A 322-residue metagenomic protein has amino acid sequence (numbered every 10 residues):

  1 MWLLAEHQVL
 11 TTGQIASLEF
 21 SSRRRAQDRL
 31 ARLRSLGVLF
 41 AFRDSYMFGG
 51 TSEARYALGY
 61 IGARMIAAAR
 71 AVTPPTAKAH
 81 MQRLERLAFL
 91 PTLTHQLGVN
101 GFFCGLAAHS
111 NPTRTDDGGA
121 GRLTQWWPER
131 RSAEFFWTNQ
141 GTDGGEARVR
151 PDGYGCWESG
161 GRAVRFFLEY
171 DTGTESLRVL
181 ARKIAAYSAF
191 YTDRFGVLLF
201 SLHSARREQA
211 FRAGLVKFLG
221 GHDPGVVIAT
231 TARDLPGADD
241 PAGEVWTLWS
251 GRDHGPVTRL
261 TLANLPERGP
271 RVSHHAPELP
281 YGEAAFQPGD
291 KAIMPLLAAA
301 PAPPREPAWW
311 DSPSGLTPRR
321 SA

Functional and structural regions predicted by a protein language model:
M1-L87, M294-A322: Nuclease-adjacent, charged terminal/linker segments that flank catalytic cores
A5, A16-E19, R23, A88-T92 (+2 more regions): Short, charged/polar micro-motifs that form catalytic or ligand-binding hotspots
A41, S110-G118: Short secondary-structure capping/junction motifs at helix and strand boundaries
T76-A108: Leucine-rich, amphipathic alpha-helical/linker segments
F89-Q96, C104, T115-F166, T172-V179: Active-site metal-binding core of divalent-cation-utilizing nuclease and nuclease-like domains
T174, R178, R182, Y191-A322: Non-catalytic C-terminal interaction segments of nucleic acid-processing enzymes
